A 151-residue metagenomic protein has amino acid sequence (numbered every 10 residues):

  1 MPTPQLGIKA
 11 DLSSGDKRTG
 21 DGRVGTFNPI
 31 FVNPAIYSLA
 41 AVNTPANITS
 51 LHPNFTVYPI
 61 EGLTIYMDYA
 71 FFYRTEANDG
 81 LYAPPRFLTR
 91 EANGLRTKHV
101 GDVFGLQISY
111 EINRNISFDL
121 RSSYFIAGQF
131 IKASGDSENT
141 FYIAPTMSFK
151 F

Functional and structural regions predicted by a protein language model:
M1, I8, P53-V57, L106-Y110 (+1 more regions): Residues on the lipid-exposed face of transmembrane beta-strands in outer-membrane beta-barrel proteins
P2, N47-L51, V100-F104, S137-I143: Residues that define the transmembrane beta-barrel architecture of outer-membrane proteins
T3-L6, G62-I65, Y110, R114-L120: Repeated loop/turn-to-beta-strand initiation elements of outer-membrane beta-barrel proteins
I8-L12, M67-F71, L120-Y124: Transmembrane beta-barrel strands of outer-membrane/channel proteins
R18-T26, N78-P84, F130-S137: Outer-membrane beta-barrel translocator domains and adjoining extracellular loop/strand segments of Gram-negative
S38-A41, R90-G94, Q129-G135: Extracellular loop and loop/strand-boundary signature of outer-membrane beta-barrel proteins
N78-G105: Outer membrane beta-barrel transmembrane domains
N113-T146, K150: Predominantly the C-terminal beta-signal and adjacent terminal strand-loop region of outer-membrane beta-barrel
